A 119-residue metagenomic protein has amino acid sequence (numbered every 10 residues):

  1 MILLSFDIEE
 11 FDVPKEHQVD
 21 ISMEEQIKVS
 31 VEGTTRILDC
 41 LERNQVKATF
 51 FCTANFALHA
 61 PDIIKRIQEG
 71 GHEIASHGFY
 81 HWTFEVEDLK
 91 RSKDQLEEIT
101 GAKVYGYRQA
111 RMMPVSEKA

Functional and structural regions predicted by a protein language model:
M1-A119: Catalytic alpha-helical scaffold of carbohydrate-active enzymes acting on polysaccharides/glycoconjugates
